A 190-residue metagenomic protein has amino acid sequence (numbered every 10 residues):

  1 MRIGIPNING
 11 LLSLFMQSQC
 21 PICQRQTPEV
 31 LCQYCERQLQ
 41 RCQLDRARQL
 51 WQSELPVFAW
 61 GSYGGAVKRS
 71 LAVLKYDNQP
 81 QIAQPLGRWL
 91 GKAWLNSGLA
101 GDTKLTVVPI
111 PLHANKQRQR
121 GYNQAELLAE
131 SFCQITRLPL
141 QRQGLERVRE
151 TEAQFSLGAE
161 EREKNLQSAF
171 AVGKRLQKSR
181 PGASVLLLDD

Functional and structural regions predicted by a protein language model:
M1-D189: Glycine-rich phosphate/pyrophosphate-handling loop used in enzymes and phosphotransfer proteins
